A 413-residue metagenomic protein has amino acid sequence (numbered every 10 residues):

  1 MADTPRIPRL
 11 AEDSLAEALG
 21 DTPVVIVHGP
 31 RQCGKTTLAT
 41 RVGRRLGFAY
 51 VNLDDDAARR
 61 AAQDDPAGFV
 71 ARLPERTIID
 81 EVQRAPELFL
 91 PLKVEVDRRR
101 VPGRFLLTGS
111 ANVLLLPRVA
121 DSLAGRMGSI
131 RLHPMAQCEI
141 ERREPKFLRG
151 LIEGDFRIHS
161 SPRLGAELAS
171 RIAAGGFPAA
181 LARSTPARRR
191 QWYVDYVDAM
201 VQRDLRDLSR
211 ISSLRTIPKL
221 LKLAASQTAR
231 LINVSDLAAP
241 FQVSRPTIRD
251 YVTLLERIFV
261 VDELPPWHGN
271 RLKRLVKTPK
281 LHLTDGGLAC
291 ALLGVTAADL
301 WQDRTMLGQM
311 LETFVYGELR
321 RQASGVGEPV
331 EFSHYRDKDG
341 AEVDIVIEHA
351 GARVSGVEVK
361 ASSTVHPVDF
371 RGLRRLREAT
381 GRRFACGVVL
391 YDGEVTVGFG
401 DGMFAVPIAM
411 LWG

Functional and structural regions predicted by a protein language model:
M1-A16, G20: N-terminal pre-Walker A segment at the start of P-loop NTPase domains
A2, N112, P117-L231: Interdomain motor-coupling "hinge/lid" segment immediately C-terminal to the ATP-binding subdomain of NTP-driven enzymes
V27: Hydrophobic anchor at the beta1->P-loop junction of P-loop NTPases
K35: Conserved lysine of the Walker
L38, V42: Hydrophobic positions on the alpha1 helix immediately C-terminal to the Walker A/P-loop
F89-L107, A111-V113, P117-S122: Conserved catalytic/switch belt of AAA+ P-loop NTPases
L181-V354: Accessory nucleic acid-recognition modules appended to NTPase machines
D392-G413: Domain-level recognition of nuclease-like catalytic cores that cleave nucleotide substrates
